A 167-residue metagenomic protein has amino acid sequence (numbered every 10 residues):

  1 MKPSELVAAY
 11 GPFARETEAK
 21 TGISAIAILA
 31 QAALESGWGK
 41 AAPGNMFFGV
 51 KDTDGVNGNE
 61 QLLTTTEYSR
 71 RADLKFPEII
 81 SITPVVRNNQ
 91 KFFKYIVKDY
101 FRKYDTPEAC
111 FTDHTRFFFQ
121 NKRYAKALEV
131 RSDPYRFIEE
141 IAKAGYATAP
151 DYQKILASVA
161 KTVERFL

Functional and structural regions predicted by a protein language model:
M1-L167: Catalytic cores of secreted/periplasmic lytic hydrolases that degrade extracellular macromolecules
